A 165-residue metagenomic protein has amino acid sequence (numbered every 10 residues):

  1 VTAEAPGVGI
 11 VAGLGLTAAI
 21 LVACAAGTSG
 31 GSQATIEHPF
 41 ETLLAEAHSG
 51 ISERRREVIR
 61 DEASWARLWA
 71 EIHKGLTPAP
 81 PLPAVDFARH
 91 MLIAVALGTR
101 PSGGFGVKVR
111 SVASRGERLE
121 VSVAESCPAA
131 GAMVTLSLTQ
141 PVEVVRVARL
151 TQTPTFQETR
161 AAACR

Functional and structural regions predicted by a protein language model:
V1-L14: Bacterial N-terminal signal peptides that target proteins for export
V11-A23: Bacterial N-terminal signal peptides
C24-R165: Exposed, flexible binding/inhibitory loops of compact, secreted disulfide-stabilized domains
